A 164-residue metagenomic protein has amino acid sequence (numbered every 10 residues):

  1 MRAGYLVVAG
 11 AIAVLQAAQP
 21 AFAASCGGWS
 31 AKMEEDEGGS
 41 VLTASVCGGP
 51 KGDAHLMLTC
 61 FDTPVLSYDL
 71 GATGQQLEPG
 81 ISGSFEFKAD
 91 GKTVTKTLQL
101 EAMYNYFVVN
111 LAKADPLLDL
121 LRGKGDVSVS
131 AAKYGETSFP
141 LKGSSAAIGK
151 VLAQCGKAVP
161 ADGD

Functional and structural regions predicted by a protein language model:
M1, A23-A24: Absolute protein N-terminus
M1-V8: Bacterial N-terminal signal peptides that target proteins for export
V8-Q16: Bacterial N-terminal signal peptides
A17-A23: Sec/Tat signal peptide C-region and signal peptidase I cleavage site
A24-P79: An ectodomain-focused feature that recognizes extracytoplasmic/extracellular
A54, I81-F85, G125: Short beta-strand/loop motifs in extracellular/secreted proteins, especially within beta-sandwich accessory domains
P64-Y106: Mid-chain, structured segments of secreted extracytoplasmic proteins
K88-D164: Internal interaction segment
